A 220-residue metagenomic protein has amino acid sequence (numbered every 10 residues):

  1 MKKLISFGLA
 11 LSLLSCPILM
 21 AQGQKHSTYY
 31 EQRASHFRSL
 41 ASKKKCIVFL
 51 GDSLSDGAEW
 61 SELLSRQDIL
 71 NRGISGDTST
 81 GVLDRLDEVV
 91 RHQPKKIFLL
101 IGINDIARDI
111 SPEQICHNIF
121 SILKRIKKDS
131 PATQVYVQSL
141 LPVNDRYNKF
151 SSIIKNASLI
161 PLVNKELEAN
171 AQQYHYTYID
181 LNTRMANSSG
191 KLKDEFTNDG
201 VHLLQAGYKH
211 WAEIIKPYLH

Functional and structural regions predicted by a protein language model:
M1-L4: Positively charged n-region of N-terminal signal peptides that target proteins for export
G8-C16: Bacterial N-terminal signal peptides
L9, P142-H220: Catalytic His-Asp segment of secreted/periplasmic serine-dependent ester chemistry enzymes
A21-K96: Serine-esterase "nucleophile elbow" of acetyl-processing enzymes
S53-G57, S75-S79, I103-R108, L141-D145 (+1 more regions): Solvent-exposed loop/turn segments at secondary-structure junctions within structured extracellular/periplasmic domains
N71-I74, N104-I115, F150-N156: Surface-exposed cleft-lining segments at the edges of enzyme active sites
Q93-G102, P131: Proline-aspartate-enriched helix->loop->beta-strand connector
P112-I122, I160-V163: Charged helix-capping and loop-helix junction motifs
